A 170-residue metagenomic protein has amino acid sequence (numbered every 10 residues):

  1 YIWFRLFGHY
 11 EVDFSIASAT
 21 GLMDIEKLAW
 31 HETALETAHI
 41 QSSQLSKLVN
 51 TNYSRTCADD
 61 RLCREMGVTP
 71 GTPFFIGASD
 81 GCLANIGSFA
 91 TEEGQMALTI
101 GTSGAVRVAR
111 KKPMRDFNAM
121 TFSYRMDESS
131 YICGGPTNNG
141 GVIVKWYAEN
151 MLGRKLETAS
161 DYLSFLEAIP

Functional and structural regions predicted by a protein language model:
W3-E11, G21-E32, E36-T37, D60-P170: Active-site core segments that coordinate phosphate-bearing ligands/cofactors across diverse enzyme families
E11-S18, I40-Q44: Gly-rich Lys/Arg/Thr-decorated short loops/hinges at beta-loop-alpha junctions or inter-strand turns that position
A17-D24, L48-Y53: Conserved short loop/turn motifs at secondary-structure junctions
S43-L48, P70-F74: Short active-site oxyanion
N50-A58, A78: Glycine-rich phosphate-binding loops at beta-strand->alpha-helix junctions
